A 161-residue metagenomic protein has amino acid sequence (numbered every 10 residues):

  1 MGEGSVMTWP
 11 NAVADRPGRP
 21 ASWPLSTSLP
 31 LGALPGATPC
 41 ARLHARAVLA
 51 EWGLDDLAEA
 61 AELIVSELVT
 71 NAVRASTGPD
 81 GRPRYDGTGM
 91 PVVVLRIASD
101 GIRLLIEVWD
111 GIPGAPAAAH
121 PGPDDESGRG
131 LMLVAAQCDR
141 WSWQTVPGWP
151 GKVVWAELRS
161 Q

Functional and structural regions predicted by a protein language model:
M1-S28, V73-Q161: Conserved beta-strand-loop-beta-strand hairpin that lines the nucleotide-binding pocket of ATP/GTP-utilizing enzymes
S28-P39: STAS-typified acidic loop motif
T38-C40, H44-A45, A61, A75 (+2 more regions): Functionally constrained cores in energy, signaling, and assembly domains
R42-S66: Conserved short strand/loop->alpha-helix "switch" segment adjacent to the catalytic nucleotide/phosphoryl-transfer site
E67, N71: Conserved polar catalytic motif of the HATPase_c/GHKL fold
